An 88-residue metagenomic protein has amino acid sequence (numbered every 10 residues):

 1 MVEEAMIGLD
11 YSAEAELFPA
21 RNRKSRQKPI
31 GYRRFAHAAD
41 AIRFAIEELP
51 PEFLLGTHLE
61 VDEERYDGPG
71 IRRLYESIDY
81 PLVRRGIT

Functional and structural regions predicted by a protein language model:
V2-P29, R73: Short aromatic-glycine-(Arg/Gly/Cys) micro-motifs in beta-strand/loop hairpins
E4, S77-T88: Short, charged, intrinsically disordered terminal tails
A15, R33, T57: A broad, low-specificity signal marking well-ordered, structured residues that form hydrophobic/aromatic
S25-Q27, I42, E64-P69: Short, surface-exposed beta-strand/loop "edge" segments at domain boundaries and coil↔beta transitions
K28, P51-E52: Short solvent-exposed loop/turn micro-motifs enriched in small/polar/acidic residues
K28-A36: A short, exposed loop/beta-hairpin motif centered on an aromatic-Gly-Thr core
A36-P51: A short, charged, amphipathic alpha-helix used as a generic interaction element across diverse proteins
E52-Y80: Short, mixed-charge low-complexity intrinsically disordered segments
